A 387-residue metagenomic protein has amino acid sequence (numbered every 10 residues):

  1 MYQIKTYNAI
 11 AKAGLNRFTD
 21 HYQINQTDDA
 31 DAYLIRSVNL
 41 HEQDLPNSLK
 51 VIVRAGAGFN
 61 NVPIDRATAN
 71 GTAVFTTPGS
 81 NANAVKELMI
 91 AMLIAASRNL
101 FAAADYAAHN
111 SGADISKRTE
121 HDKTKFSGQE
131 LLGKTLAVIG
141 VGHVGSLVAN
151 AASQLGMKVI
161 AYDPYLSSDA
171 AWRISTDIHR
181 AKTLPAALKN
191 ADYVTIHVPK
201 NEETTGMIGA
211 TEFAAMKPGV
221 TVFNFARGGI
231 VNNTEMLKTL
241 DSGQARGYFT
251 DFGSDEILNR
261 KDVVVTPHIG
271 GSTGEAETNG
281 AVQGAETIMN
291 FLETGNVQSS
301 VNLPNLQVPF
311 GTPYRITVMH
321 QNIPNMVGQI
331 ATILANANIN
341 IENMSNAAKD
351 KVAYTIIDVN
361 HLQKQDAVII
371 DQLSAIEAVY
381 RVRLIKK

Functional and structural regions predicted by a protein language model:
M1-T77, G209-T211, N232, A337 (+3 more regions): An N-terminal-biased, well-structured beta-alpha scaffold segment characteristic of Rossmann-like dinucleotide-binding
V38-Q43, Y165-E256, S272: Rossmann-like adenosine-cofactor binding region
N70, P78-T135, S299-V301: Phosphate-binding beta-alpha-beta segment of Rossmann-like dinucleotide-binding domains, i.e., the NAD(P)
K86-D105, A152-M157, Q283-N296, A331-A335 (+1 more regions): Oxidoreductase and adenylate-handling cofactor-binding alpha/beta cores
V141-G142: Glycine-rich Rossmann-fold phosphate-binding loop(s) that bind the pyrophosphate of adenine dinucleotide cofactors
G145-S146: N-terminal Rossmann-fold NAD(P) dinucleotide-binding loop
A214, P218-F310, T317-Q321, A337 (+2 more regions): Rossmann-like dinucleotide-binding domain for NAD(H)/NADP(H)
N302-K387: A conserved regulatory-domain signal marking ACT and ACT-like small-molecule sensing domains and adjacent regulatory
